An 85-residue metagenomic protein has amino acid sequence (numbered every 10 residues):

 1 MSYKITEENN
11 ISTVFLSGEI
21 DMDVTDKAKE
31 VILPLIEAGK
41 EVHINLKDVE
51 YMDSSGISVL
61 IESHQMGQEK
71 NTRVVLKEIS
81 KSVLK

Functional and structural regions predicted by a protein language model:
Y3-E30, K47: STAS-typified acidic loop motif
M22-K85: Amphipathic alpha-helical interaction surfaces in cytosolic regulatory modules
